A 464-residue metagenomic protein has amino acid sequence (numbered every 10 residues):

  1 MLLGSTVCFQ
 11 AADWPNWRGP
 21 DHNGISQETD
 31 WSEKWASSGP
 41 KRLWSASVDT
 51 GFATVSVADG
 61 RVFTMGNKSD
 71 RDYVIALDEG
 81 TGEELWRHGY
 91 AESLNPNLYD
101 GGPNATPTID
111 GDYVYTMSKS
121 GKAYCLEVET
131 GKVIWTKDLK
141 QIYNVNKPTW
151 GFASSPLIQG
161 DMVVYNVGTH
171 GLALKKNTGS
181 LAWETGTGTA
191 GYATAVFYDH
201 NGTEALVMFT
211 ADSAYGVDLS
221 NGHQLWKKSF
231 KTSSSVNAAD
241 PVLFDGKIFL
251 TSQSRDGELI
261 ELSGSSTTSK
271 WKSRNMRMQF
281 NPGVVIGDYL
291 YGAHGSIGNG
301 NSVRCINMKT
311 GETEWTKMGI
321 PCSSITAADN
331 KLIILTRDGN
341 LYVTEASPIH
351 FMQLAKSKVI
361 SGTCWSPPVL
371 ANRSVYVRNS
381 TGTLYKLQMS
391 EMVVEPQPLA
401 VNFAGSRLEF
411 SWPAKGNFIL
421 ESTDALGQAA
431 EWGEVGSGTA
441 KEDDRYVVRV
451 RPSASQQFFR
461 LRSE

Functional and structural regions predicted by a protein language model:
M1-S5: Sec-dependent N-terminal signal peptides
T6-P398, G405-R407, R445: Noncatalytic, solvent-exposed loop/strand surfaces of beta-propeller-type extracellular/periplasmic domains
E391-E464: Short, composition-biased motifs enriched in small/polar/acidic residues
